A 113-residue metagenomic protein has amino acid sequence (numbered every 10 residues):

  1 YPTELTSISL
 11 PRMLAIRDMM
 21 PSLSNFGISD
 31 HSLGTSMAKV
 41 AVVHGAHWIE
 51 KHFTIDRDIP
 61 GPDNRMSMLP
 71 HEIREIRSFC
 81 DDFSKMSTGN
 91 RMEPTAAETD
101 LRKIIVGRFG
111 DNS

Functional and structural regions predicted by a protein language model:
Y1-S113: Catalytic cores and adjacent flexible loops of soluble metabolic enzymes that perform enolate/carbanion chemistry on
